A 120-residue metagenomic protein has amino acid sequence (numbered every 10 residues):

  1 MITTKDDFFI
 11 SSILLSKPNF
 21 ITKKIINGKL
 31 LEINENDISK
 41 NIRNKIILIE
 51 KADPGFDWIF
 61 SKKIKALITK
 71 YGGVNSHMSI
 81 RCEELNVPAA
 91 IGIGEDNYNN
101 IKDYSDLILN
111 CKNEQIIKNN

Functional and structural regions predicted by a protein language model:
M1-N120: Non-catalytic, soluble scaffold/interaction modules
